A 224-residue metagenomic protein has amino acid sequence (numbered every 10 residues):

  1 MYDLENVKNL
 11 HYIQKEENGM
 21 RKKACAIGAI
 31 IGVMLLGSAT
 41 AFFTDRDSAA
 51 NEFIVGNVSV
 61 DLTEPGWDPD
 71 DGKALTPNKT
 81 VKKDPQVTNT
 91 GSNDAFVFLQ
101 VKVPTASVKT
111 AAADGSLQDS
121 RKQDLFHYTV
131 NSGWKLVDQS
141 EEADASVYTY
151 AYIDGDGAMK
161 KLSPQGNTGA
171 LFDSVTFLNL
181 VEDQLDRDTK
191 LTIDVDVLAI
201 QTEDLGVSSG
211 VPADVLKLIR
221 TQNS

Functional and structural regions predicted by a protein language model:
Y2-D3, V7, H11-Y12, F42-S224: Surface-exposed, hydrophilic segments of mature proteins
I13-M20: Short, Lys/Arg-rich N-terminal segment immediately upstream of the first membrane anchor
M20-K23, D45-D47: A broad, low-specificity signal for short, low-complexity segments enriched in glycine/proline and polar/charged
R21-A39: Sec-dependent N-terminal signal peptides of Gram-positive bacterial secreted proteins and lipoproteins
